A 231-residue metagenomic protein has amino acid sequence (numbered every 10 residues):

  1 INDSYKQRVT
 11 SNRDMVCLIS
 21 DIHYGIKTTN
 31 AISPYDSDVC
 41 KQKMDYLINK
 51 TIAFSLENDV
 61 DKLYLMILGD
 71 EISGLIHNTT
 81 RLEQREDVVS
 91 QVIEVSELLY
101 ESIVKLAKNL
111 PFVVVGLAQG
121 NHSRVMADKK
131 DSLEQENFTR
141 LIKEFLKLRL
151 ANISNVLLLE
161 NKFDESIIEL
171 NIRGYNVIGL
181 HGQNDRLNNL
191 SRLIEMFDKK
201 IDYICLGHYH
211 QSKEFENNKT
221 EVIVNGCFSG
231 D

Functional and structural regions predicted by a protein language model:
D3-I19, N30-L148: Core catalytic region of metal-dependent phosphoesterases/phosphodiesterases, especially metallo-beta-lactamase-like
S20-I22, G69-I72, Q119-S123, G182-N184 (+2 more regions): Active-site metal-binding loops of divalent metal-dependent hydrolases
H23-T28: Metal-dependent catalytic core segments for phosphate chemistry
V60, N152-L157: Short glycine-aromatic motifs
G116, V156-L157, D164: Domain-scale recognition of functional cores that engage charged ligands
E136-R140, K147-N152, N161-D164, R173-D231: Conserved beta-sheet core of the metallophosphoesterase superfamily
I167: Short, solvent-exposed loop/turn elements at beta->coil junctions and helix N-caps that rim active or binding pockets
